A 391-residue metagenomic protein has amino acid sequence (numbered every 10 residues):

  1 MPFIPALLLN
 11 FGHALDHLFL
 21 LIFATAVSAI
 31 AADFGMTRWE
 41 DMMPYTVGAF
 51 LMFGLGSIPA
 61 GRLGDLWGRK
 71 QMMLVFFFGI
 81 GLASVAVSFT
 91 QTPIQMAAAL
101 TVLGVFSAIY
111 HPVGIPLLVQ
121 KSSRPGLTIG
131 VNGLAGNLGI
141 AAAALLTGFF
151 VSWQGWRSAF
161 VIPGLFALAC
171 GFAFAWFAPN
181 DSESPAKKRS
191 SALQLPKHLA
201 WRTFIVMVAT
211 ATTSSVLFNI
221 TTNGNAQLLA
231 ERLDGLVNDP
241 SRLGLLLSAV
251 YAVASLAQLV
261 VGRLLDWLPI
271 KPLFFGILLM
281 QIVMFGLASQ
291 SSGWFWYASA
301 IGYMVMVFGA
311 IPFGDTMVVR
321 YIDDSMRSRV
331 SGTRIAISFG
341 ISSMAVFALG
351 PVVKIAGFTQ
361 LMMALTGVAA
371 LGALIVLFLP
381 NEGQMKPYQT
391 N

Functional and structural regions predicted by a protein language model:
F23-A24, R202-L256: Extracytoplasmic gate region of multi-pass secondary transporters
A26-L55, N238-L245: Extracellular/periplasmic helix-loop-helix junction of adjacent transmembrane segments in MFS-like secondary
P44-G61, S248-V260: Central cavity-lining transmembrane alpha-helices of secondary-active solute carriers, predominantly the Major
L55-Q91, L265-L268: Conserved MFS/SLC helix-loop-helix module at the cytosolic interface between two early adjacent transmembrane helices
A99-G136: Cytoplasmic helix-loop-helix junction between adjacent transmembrane helices in 12-TM secondary transporters
N132-P179: Helix-loop-helix hairpin linking two adjacent transmembrane segments in secondary transporters
W267-G314: C-terminal transmembrane helical hairpin of 12-TM major facilitator-type secondary transporters
Y321-A356: A late C-terminal transmembrane helix in Major Facilitator Superfamily
